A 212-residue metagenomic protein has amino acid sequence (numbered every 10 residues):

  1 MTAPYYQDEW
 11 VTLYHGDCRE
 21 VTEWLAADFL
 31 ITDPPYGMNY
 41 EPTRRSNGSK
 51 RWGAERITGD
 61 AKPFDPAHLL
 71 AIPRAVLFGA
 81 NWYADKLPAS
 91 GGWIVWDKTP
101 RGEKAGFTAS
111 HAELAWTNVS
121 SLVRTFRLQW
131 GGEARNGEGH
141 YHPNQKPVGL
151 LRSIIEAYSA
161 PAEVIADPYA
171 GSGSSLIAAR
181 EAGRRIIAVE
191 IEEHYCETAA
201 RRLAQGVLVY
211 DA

Functional and structural regions predicted by a protein language model:
M1-A166, S172-A212: Class I S-adenosyl-L-methionine-dependent methyltransferase catalytic core
